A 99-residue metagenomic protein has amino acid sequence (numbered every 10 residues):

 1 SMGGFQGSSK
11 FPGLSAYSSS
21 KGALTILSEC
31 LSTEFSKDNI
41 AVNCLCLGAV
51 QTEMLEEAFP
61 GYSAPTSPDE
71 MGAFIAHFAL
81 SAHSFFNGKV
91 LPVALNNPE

Functional and structural regions predicted by a protein language model:
S1-A23, S28-E29, T33-S36: Catalytic loop of short-chain dehydrogenase/reductase
S1-G4, A41-C46, N87: Structural signature of the Rossmann-like NAD(P)-dependent dehydrogenase/reductase core
Q6, T52, L95-P98: Generic structural signal for helix capping and beta-alpha/helix-loop junctions
L14, F59-P60: Short helix/strand-bridging catalytic loops that position acidic/His residues to coordinate divalent metals and engage
C30, E57-A58: Residue-level signal for well-ordered alpha-helical positions
K37, C44, P60-E99: C-terminal helical subdomain
L47-E57: Short, flexible catalytic-loop segment of classical short-chain dehydrogenase/reductase
